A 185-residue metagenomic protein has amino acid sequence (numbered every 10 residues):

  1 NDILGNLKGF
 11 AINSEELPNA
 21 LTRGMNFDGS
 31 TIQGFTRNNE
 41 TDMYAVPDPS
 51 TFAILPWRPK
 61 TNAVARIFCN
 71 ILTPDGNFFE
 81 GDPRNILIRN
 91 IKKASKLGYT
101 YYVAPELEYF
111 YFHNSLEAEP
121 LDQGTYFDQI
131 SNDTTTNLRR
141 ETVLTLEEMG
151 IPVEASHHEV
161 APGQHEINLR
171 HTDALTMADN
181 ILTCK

Functional and structural regions predicted by a protein language model:
N1-K185: Glycine-rich, acidic/polar active-site loops that bind/position phosphate-bearing ligands
